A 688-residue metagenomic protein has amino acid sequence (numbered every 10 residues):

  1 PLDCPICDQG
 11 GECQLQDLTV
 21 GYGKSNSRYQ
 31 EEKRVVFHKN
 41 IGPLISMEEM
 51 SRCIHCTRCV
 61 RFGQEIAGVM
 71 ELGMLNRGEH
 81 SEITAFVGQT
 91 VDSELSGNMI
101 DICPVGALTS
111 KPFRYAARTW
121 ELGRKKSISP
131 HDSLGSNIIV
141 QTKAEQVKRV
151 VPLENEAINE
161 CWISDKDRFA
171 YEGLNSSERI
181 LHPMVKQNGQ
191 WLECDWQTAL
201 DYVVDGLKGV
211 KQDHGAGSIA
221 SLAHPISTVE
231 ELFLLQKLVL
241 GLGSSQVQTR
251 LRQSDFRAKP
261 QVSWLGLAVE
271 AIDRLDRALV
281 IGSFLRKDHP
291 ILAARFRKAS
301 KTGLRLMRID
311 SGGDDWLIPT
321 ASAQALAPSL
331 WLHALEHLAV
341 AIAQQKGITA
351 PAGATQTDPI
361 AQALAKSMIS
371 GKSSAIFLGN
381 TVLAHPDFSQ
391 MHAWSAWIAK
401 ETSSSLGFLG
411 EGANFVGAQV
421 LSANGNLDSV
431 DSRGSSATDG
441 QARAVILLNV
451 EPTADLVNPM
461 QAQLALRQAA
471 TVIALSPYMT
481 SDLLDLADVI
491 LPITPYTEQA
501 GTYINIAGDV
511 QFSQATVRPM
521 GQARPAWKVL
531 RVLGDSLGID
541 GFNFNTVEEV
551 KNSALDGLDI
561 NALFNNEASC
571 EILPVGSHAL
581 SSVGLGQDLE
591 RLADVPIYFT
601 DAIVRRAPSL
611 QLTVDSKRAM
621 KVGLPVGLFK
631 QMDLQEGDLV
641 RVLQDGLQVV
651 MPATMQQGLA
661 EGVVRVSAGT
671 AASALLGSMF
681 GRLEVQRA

Functional and structural regions predicted by a protein language model:
P1-A352, K617, G627-F629, Q635 (+3 more regions): N-terminal export/assembly segments and adjacent metallocofactor-ligating motifs of anaerobic energy-metabolism
P1-D3, Q362-S370, L530: Structural signature of the thiamine diphosphate
L108-R114, V147-R149, S221, Q246-T249 (+9 more regions): Acidic/polar loop patches that form or flank catalytic/metal-binding clefts of enzymes that bind anionic ligands
S218, Q236, R274-V280, R286-D315 (+6 more regions): A cross-kingdom feature strongest in bacterial/archaeal respiratory oxidoreductases
S244-F256, R305-G313, E401-G417, A469-T480: A generic structural motif
D255-V269, I360, L421-A437: A short, well-structured beta->alpha microelement
S311-G312, I318-T349, F388-A396, E401 (+3 more regions): Short alpha-helices
I369-D439, R591: A glycine-rich, hydrophobic/aromatic-adjacent loop/helix-cap motif
